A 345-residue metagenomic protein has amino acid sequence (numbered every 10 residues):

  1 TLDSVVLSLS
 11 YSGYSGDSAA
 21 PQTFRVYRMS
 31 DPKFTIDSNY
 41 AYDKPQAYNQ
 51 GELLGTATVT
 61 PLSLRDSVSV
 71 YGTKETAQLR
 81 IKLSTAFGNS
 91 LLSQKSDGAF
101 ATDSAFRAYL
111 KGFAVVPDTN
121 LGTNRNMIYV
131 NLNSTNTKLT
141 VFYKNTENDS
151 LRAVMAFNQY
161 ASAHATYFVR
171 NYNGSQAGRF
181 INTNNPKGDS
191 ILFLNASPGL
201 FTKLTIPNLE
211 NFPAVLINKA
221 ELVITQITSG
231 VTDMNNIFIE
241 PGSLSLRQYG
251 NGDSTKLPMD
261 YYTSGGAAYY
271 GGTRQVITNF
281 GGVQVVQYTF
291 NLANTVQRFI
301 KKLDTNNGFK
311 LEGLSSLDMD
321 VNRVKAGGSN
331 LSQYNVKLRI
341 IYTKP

Functional and structural regions predicted by a protein language model:
T1-P345: Secreted, disulfide-rich extracellular signaling modules
